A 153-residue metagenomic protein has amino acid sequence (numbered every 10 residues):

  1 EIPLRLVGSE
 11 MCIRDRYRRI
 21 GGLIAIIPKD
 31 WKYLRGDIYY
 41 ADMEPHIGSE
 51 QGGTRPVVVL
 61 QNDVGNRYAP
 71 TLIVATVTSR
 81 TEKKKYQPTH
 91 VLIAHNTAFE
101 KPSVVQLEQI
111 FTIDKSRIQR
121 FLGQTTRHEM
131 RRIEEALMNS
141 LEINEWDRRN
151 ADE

Functional and structural regions predicted by a protein language model:
E1-D15: Single conserved hydrophobic/aromatic residue that forms the stacking wall/gate of nucleotide- or nucleobase-binding
E44-G48: Short, charged beta-turn/beta-strand-edge "cap" motif at the junction between a beta-strand and an adjacent loop
S49-T54, V59-A94: Compact nucleic-acid interaction/catalytic patches
Y86-R117: Mid-chain, well-packed structural core segment of small domains
E129-E153: Charged phosphate-binding loop/patch that engages nucleotide di/tri-phosphates or the phosphate backbone of nucleic
